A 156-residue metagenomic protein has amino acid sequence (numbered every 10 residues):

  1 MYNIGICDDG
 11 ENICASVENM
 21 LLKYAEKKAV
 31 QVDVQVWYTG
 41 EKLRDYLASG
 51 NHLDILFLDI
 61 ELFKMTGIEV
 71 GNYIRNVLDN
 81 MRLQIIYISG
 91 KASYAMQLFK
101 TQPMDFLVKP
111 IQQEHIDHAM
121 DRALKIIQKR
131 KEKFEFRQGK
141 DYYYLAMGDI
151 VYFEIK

Functional and structural regions predicted by a protein language model:
Y2-L21: Conserved acidic segment of CheY-like receiver
N3-G5, Q35, I86: A structural signal for isolated positions on well-ordered beta-strands in alpha/beta enzyme cores
C7-D8, W37, L56: Conserved sequence signature across two-component system core domains
A15-Y24, L43, V70-R75: Short, well-ordered amphipathic alpha-helices
A25-V34, M81-L83: A generic structural motif
D33-K42: Conserved Asp/Asn-Gly motif in the active-site loop of CheY-like receiver
R44-K129: CheY-like receiver
H118-K156: Conserved binding/recognition cores within well-folded domains
